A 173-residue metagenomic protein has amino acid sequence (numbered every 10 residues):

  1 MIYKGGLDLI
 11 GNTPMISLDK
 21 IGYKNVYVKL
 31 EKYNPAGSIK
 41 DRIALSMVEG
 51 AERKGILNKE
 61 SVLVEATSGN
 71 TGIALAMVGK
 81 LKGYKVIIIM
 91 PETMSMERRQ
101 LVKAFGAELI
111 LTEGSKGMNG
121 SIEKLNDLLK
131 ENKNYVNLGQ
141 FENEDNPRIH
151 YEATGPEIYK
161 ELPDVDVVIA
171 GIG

Functional and structural regions predicted by a protein language model:
M1-G173: PLP-dependent amino-acid enzyme catalytic core
